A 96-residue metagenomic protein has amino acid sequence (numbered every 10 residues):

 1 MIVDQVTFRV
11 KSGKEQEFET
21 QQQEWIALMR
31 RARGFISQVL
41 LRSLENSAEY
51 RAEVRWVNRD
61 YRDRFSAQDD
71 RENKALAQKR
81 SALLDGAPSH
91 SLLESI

Functional and structural regions predicted by a protein language model:
M1-I2, I96: Absolute protein N-terminus
I2-R9, V39-A67: Short, well-ordered beta-strand segments in beta-rich or mixed alpha/beta enzyme and ligand-binding folds
R9-Q21: Short, surface-exposed ligand-recognition loops at beta-strand->loop->(often short) alpha-helix junctions that present
K11, E94-I96: Short flexible/disordered coil segments
E24-S37, R55-H90: An amphipathic, aromatic/His-enriched active-site/gating alpha helix that lines ligand/cofactor pockets
L41, S91-L93: Solvent-exposed beta-strand sheet faces enriched in polar/charged residues
